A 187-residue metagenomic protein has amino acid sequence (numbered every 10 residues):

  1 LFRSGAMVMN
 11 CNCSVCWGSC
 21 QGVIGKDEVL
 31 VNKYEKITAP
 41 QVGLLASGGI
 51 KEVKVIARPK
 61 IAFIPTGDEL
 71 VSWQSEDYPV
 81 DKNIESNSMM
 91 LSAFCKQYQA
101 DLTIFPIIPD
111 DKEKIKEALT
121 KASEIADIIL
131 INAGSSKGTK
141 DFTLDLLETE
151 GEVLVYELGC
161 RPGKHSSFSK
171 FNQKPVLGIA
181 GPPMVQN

Functional and structural regions predicted by a protein language model:
R3-P106: Short, glycine/charged-enriched hinge/interface segments at domain edges or termini
Y98-N187: Short glycine/threonine-rich loop/turn motifs
